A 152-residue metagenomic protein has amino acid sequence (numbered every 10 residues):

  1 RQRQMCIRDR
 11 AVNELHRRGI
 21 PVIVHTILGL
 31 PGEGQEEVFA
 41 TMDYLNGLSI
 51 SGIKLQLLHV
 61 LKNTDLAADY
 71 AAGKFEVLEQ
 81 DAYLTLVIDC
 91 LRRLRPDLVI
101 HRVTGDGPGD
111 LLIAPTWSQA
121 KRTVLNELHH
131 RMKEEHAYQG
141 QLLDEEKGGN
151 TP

Functional and structural regions predicted by a protein language model:
R1, L15-E37, L57-K62, D69-V77 (+1 more regions): Conserved strand-turn element in the central/C-terminal portion of the radical SAM core barrel that lines
Q2-I7: Short, small-residue-biased leader/transition segments that mark boundaries at the very start of proteins
R8, G34, V38, Y83 (+1 more regions): Aromatic/hydrophobic pocket-lining residues that form the small-molecule binding cavity in soluble enzyme cores
D9-R17, L91: Surface-exposed amphipathic alpha-helices with a cationic face
R10-N13, F39-S49: Short amphipathic alpha-helices and their capping/turn segments at secondary-structure boundaries
N46, G52, H59-P152: Auxiliary Fe-S-binding modules of radical SAM enzymes
